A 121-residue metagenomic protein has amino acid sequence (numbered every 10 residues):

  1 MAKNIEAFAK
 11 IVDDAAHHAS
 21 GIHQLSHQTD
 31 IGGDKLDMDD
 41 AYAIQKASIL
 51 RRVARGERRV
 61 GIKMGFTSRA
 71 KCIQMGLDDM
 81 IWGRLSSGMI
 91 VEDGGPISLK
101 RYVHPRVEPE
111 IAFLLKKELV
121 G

Functional and structural regions predicted by a protein language model:
A2-G121: Active-site microenvironments in enzyme catalytic cores
